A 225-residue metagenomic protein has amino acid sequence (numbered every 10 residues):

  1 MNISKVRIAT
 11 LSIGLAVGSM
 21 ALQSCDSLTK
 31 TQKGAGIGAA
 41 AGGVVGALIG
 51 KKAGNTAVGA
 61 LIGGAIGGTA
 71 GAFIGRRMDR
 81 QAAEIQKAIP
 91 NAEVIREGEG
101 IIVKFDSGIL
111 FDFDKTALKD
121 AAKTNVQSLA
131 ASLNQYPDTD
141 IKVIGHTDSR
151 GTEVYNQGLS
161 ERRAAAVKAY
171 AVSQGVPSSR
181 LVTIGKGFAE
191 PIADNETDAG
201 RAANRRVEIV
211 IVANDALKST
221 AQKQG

Functional and structural regions predicted by a protein language model:
M1-S12: Bacterial N-terminal signal peptides that target proteins for export
M20-S24: C-terminal motif of bacterial Sec signal peptides marking the signal peptidase cleavage site
D26-E84: Short, low-complexity, glycine-enriched hydrophobic/amphipathic alpha-helices that associate with lipid bilayers
A35-V44, A60, R80, E84 (+4 more regions): Extracytoplasmic/secreted proteins, especially bacterial periplasmic and envelope-associated proteins
A47, K51, A72, R76 (+3 more regions): Structured segments of extracytoplasmic/periplasmic soluble domains in secreted or envelope-associated proteins
M78-F105, I109: Amphipathic, membrane-active segments
K87-A88, F111-G145, V172, A202-N204 (+2 more regions): Periplasmic peptidoglycan-binding/anchoring modules of Gram-negative envelope and division proteins
H146-T220: Periplasmic OmpA-like peptidoglycan-binding domain that tethers envelope proteins to the cell wall
